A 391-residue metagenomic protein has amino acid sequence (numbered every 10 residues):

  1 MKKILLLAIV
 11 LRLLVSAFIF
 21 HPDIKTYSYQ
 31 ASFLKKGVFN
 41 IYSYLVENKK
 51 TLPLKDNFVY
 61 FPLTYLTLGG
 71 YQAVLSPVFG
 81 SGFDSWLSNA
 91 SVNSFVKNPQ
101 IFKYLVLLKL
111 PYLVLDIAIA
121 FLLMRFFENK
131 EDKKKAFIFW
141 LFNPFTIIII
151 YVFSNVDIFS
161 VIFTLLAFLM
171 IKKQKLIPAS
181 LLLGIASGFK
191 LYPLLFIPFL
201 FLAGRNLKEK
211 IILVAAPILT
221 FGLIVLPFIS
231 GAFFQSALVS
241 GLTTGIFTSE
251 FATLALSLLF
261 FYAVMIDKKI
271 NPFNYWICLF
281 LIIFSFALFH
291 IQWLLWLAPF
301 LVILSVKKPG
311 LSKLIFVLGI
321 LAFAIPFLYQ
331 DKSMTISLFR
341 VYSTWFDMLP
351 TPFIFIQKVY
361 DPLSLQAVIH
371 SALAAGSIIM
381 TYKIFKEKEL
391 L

Functional and structural regions predicted by a protein language model:
M1, K109, K173, I177-L181: Hydrophobic alpha-helical transmembrane segments of integral membrane proteins, especially multi-pass transporters
K2-F168, F201-L279, Y329-L391: Primarily membrane-embedded glycan-assembly and transfer machineries that use lipid-linked glycans
P144-V161, F189, F196-I197, I266-K313: Membrane-water interface signatures at transmembrane helix termini and the short loops that connect adjacent helices
F163, A167-M170, A179, A186: Small-residue hotspots
L176-L202: Voltage-sensor/pore transmembrane module of 6-TM cation channels
A179-L183, S236-A237, L294-P299, K313-A322 (+1 more regions): A cytosolic-side transmembrane-helix exit/cap motif
E209-V214, K308-F316: Membrane-interface alpha-helices at helix entry/exit sites of multi-pass transporters
I218-L219, L311-F327, G376: Signature aromatic-anchored transmembrane alpha helix within multi-pass, membrane-resident enzymes that catalyze glycan
